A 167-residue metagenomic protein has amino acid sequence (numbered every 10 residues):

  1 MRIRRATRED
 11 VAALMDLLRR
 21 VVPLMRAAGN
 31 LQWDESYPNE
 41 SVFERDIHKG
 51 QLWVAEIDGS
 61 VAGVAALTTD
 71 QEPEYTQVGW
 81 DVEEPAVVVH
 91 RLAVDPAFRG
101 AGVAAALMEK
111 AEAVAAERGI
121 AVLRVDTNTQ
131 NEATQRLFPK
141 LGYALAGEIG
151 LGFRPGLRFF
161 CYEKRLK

Functional and structural regions predicted by a protein language model:
R2-D16: A short beta-loop-alpha structural element at the N-terminal edge of CoA-dependent acyl/N-acetyltransferase catalytic
R8, V21-A27, Q32-A97, M108-E109 (+2 more regions): Acetyl-CoA-dependent GNAT
E72, D126-T127, P139-F159: Conserved catalytic-core motifs of GNAT/GCN5-like acyltransferases
V94, G100-A113, R136-K140: Conserved acetyl-CoA-binding loop-helix of GNAT-fold acetyltransferases
M108, A115-T127: Conserved GNAT acetyl-CoA-binding A-motif
